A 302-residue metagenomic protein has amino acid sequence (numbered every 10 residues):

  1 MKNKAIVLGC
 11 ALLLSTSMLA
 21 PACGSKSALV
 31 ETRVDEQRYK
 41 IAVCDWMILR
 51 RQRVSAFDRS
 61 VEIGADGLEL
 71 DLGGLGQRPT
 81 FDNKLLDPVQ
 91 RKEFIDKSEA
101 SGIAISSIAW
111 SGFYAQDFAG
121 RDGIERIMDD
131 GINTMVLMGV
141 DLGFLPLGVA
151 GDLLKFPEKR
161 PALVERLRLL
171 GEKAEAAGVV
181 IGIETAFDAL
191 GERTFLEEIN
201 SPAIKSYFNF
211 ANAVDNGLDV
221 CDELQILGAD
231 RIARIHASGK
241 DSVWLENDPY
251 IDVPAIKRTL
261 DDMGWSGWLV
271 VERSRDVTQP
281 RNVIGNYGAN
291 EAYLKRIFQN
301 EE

Functional and structural regions predicted by a protein language model:
M1-G9: Bacterial N-terminal signal peptides that target proteins for export
G9-S17: Bacterial N-terminal signal peptides
M18, V61, E99-A100, Y114-S206 (+1 more regions): Active-site acidic/histidine proton-transfer and metal-coordination neighborhood in alpha/beta enzyme cores
G24-A42, R50-D66, S101, A176 (+1 more regions): Histidine-acidic metal/acid-base catalytic patches
E69, S107-A109, F144, G182 (+2 more regions): Conserved beta-strand positions in the central sheet of alpha/beta enzyme cores
D71-E93, L147-K155: Glycine-rich, proline-tolerant flexible connector loops at the mouths of alpha/beta enzymes
G76-F81, Y114-F118, G151-F156, D215-G217 (+2 more regions): A short acidic, helix-capping loop that chelates divalent metal ions and anchors anionic groups
K84-R91, D122-D129, F156-L167, D219-Q225 (+2 more regions): Charged helix-capping and loop-helix junction motifs
